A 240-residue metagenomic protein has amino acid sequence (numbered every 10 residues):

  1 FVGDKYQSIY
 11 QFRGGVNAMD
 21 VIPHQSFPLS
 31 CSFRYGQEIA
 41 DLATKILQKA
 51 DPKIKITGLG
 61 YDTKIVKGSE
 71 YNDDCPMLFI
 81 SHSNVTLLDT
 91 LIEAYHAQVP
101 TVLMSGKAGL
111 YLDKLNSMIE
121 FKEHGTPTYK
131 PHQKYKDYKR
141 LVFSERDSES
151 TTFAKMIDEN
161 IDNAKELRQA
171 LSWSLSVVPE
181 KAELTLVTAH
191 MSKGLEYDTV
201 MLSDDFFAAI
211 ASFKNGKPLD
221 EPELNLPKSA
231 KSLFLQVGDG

Functional and structural regions predicted by a protein language model:
F1-K67, D74, L78-H96, M104-D113 (+4 more regions): Conserved helicase motor core of SF1/SF2 NTP-dependent helicases
V99: Short phosphate-binding/catalytic loops that engage adenosine nucleotides
D113-N116, F121: Accessory recognition modules or surfaces
E120-G240: Conserved helicase C-terminal RecA-like lobe
